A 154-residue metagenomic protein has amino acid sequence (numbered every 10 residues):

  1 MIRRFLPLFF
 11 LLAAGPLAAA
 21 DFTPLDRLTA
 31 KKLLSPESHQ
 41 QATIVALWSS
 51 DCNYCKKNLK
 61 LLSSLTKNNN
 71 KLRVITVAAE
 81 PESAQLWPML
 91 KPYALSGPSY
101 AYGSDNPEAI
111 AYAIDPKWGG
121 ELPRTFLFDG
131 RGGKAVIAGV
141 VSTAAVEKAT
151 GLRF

Functional and structural regions predicted by a protein language model:
R4-A14: Sec-dependent N-terminal signal peptides
P16-P36: N-terminal "domain-start" segment that seeds a small globular fold
P36-N53: Short active-site neighborhood of thiol/selenol oxidoreductases, capturing the structured segment around
S49-N53, E80-S83, D105-P107, G132-K134 (+1 more regions): Solvent-exposed loop/turn segments at secondary-structure junctions within structured extracellular/periplasmic domains
S50-K57, R124: C-type cytochrome heme c attachment motif
K56-Y93, P107-A109: Structural microenvironment flanking redox-active thiols in thiol-disulfide oxidoreductases
Y93-L122: Short, internal strand/loop/helix patches that form the active-site neighborhood or redox-interaction surface
R124-F154: Thiol-/selenol-based redox modules, centered on thioredoxin-like and closely related oxidoreductase domains
